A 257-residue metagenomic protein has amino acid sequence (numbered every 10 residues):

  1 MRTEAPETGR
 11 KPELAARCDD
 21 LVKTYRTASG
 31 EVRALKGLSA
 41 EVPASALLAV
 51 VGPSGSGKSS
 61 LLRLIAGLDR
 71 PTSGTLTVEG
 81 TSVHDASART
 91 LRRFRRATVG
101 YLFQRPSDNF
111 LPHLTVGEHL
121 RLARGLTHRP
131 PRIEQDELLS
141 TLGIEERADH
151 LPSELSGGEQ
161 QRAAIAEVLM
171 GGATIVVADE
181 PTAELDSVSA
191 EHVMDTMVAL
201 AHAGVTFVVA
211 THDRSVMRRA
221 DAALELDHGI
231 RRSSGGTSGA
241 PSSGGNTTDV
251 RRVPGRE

Functional and structural regions predicted by a protein language model:
S29, V83-G100, H202: ABC ATPase NBD coupling module
A66: Helix-to-loop junction immediately C-terminal to a conserved catalytic motif
G74-S82: Conserved ABC transporter NBD signature motif
R129-R147: Conserved ABC ATPase "signature" region
L151-L155, E159: Conserved ABC ATPase signature
M170-T174: A short, proline-enriched helix->beta-strand linker immediately N-terminal to the Walker B motif in ABC-type P-loop
V176-D179: Catalytic Walker B motif of ABC-type/P-loop ATPase nucleotide-binding domains
